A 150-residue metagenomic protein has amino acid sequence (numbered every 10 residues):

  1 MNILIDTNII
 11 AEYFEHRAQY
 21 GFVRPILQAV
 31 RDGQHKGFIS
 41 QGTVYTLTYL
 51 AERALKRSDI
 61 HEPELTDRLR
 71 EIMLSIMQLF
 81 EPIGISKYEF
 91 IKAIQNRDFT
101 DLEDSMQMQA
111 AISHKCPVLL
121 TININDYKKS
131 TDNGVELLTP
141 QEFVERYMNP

Functional and structural regions predicted by a protein language model:
M1-I39, A54-E64, E145-P150: Short, well-structured N-terminal submotif of metal-dependent ribonuclease cores
N2, I112-P150: Acidic, PIN/NYN-like endoribonuclease modules and their adjacent C-terminal/linker elements
N8-I9, G42, N125, E142: Alpha-helix/helix-capping structural signal
F14-E15, A51, R97, T131: Short, flexible helix/strand-to-coil boundary loops that buttress conserved ligand/catalytic motifs in alpha/beta
K36, E81, G134-E136: Conserved beta-strand segments of alpha/beta enzyme cores
A51-I85: Helix-adjacent hinge/juxtasegments
Q78-I124: Active-site neighborhoods of divalent-metal-dependent phosphate/nucleic-acid chemistry enzymes
